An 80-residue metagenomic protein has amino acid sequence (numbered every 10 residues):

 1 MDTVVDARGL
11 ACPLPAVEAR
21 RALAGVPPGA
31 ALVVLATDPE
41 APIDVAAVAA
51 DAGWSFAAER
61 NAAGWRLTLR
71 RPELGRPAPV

Functional and structural regions predicted by a protein language model:
M1-D6: Right-handed parallel beta-helix/beta-solenoid
A7-E59: Amphipathic, hydrophobic secondary-structure cores in small proteins
A46-V80: C-terminal structural segments of small proteins and small subunits
